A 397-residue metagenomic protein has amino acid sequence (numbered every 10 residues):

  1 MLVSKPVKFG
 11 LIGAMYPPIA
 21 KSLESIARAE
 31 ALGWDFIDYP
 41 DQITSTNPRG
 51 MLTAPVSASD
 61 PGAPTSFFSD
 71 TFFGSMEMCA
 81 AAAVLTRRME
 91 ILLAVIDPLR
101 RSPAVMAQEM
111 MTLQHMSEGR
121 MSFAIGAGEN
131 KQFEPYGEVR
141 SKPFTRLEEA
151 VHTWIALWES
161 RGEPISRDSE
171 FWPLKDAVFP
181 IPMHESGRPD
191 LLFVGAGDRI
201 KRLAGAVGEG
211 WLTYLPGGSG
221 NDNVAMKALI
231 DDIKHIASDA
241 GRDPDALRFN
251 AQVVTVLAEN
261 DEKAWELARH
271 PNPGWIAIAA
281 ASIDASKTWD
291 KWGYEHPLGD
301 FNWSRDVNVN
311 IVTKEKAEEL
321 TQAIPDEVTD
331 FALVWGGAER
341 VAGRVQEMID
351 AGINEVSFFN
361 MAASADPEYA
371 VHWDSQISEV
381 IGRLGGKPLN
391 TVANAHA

Functional and structural regions predicted by a protein language model:
M1-L85, R188-P189, V392-A397: N-terminal beta1-alpha1-beta2 module of alpha/beta enzyme domains
L2, K142-I181, N221-E347, K387-A397: An alpha-helical appendage that flanks or caps ligand/catalytic pockets
F9-A20, A94-A104, E185-A196, T255-A258 (+1 more regions): Active-site mouth loops of central-metabolism enzymes
F9-G13, I37-Y39, I91-A94, M121-I125 (+4 more regions): Hydrophobic faces of well-ordered beta-strands that scaffold small-molecule active sites in alpha/beta enzyme cores
P18-A29, M106-E109, V194-L203, G337-E347: Short, acidic/polar
E24-D41, V207-W211, E347-V356: Catalytic domains of carbohydrate-active enzymes, especially glycoside hydrolases
D38-F73, D97, E129, E134 (+2 more regions): Glycine-rich, proline-tolerant flexible connector loops at the mouths of alpha/beta enzymes
A82, L113, W154, L191 (+4 more regions): Conserved, mostly hydrophobic/aromatic
